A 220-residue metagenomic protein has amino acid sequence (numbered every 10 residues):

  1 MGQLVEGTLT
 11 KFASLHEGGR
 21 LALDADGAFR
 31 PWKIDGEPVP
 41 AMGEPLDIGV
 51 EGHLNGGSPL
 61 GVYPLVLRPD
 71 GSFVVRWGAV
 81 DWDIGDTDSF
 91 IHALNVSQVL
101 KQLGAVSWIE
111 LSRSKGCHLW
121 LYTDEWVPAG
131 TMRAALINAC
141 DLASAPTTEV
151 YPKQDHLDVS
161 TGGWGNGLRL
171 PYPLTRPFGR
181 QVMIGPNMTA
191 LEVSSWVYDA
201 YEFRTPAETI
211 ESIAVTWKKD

Functional and structural regions predicted by a protein language model:
M1-W77, T87-L94, N166-G167, Y172-T175 (+3 more regions): DNA replication initiation on ssDNA origins
L60, W77-G78, S107, C117 (+2 more regions): A broad, low-specificity signal marking well-ordered, structured residues that form hydrophobic/aromatic
P64, S107-S114, E149-K153: Short beta-strand
D70-D81, S112-Y122: Glycine-rich, often proline-containing surface loops adjacent to acidic residues and nearby aromatics that form
D83-G85: Extended, non-catalytic structural segments that build the interaction scaffolds of large macromolecular assemblies
S89-Q102, Y122-E149, R176-W196: Helical (often loop-to-helix) elements that flank the catalytic cores of nucleotide-handling enzymes
S107-R133, D158-P173: Histidine-centered divalent-metal-coordination microenvironment in nucleic-acid enzymes
C140-F178, Y198, E202-T209: Flexible helix-coil linker/hinge segments at domain or subdomain boundaries
